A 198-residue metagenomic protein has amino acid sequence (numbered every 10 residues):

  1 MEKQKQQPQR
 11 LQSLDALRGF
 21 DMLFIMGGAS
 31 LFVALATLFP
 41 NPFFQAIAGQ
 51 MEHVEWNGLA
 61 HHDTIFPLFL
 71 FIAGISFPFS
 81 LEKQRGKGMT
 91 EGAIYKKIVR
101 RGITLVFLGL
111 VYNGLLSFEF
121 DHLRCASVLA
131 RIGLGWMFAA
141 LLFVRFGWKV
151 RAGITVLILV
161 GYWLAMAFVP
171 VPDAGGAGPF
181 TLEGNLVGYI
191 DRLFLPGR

Functional and structural regions predicted by a protein language model:
E2-G86, T90: N-terminal signal-anchor module of multipass membrane proteins
R10-S13, V128, F180: Hydrophobic alpha-helical scaffolding
P42-Q50, L108-G114, F194: Active-site-adjacent bridging/hinge elements
G49, K83, K97, G188 (+1 more regions): Charged/polar, solvent-exposed surface patches and flexible loops
D63-L68, E82-N113, F120-Y162: Transmembrane alpha-helical segments and their boundary/interface "anchor" motifs in multi-pass integral membrane
L115-F118, V169: Juxtamembrane "helix-exit" motif on the non-cytosolic side of transmembrane helices
W148-R198: Long hydrophobic alpha-helical segments that form multi-pass transmembrane helix bundles in integral membrane proteins
